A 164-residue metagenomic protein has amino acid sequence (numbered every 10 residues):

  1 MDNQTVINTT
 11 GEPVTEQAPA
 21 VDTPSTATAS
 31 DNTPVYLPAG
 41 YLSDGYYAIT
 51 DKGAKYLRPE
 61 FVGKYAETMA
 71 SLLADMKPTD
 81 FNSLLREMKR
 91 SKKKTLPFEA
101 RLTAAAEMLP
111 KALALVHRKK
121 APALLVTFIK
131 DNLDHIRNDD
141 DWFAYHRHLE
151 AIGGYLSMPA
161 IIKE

Functional and structural regions predicted by a protein language model:
M1-E164: Small/polar/charged residue-enriched interaction surfaces, especially the RNA/DNA-contacting tracks of RNP/CRISPR
